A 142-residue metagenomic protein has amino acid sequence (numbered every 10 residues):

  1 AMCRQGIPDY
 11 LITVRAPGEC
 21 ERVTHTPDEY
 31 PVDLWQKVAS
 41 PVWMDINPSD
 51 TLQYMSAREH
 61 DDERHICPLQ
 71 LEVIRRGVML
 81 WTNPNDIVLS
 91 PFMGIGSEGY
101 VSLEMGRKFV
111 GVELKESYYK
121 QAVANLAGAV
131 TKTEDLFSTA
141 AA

Functional and structural regions predicted by a protein language model:
A1-K120, A142: Core catalytic lobe of class I
V123-A142: S-adenosyl-L-methionine
